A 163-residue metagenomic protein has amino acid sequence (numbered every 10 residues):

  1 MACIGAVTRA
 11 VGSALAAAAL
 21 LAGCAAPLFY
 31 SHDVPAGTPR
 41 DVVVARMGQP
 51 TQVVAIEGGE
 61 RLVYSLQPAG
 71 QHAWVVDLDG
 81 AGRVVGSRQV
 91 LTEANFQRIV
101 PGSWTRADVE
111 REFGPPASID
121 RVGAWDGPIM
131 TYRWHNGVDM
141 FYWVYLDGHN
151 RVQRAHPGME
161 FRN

Functional and structural regions predicted by a protein language model:
M1-A14: Bacterial N-terminal signal peptides that target proteins for export
L21-G23: C-terminal motif of bacterial Sec signal peptides marking the signal peptidase cleavage site
A25-N163: Residues within mature, well-folded domains
